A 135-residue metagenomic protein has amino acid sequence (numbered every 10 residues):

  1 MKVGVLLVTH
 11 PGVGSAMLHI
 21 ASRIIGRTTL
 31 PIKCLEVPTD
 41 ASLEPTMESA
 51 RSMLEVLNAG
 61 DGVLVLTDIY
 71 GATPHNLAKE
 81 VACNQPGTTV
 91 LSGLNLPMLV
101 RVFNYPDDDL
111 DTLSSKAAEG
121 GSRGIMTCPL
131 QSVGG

Functional and structural regions predicted by a protein language model:
K2-G135: N-terminal loops that bind phosphate or other acidic moieties and the adjacent beta-alpha structural core
